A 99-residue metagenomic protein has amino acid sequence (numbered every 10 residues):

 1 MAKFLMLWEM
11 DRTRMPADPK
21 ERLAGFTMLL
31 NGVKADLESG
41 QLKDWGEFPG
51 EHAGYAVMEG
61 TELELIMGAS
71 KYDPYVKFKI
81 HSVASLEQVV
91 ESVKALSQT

Functional and structural regions predicted by a protein language model:
A2-T99: Conserved, structured core segments of small domains
